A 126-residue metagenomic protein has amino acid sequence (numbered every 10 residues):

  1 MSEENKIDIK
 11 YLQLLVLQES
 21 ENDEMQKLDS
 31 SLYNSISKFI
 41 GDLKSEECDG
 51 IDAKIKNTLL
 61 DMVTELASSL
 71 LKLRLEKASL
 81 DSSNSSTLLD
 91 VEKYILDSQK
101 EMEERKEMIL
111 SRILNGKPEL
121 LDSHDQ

Functional and structural regions predicted by a protein language model:
M1-D125: Charge/polar-rich, low-complexity and marginally structured segments
